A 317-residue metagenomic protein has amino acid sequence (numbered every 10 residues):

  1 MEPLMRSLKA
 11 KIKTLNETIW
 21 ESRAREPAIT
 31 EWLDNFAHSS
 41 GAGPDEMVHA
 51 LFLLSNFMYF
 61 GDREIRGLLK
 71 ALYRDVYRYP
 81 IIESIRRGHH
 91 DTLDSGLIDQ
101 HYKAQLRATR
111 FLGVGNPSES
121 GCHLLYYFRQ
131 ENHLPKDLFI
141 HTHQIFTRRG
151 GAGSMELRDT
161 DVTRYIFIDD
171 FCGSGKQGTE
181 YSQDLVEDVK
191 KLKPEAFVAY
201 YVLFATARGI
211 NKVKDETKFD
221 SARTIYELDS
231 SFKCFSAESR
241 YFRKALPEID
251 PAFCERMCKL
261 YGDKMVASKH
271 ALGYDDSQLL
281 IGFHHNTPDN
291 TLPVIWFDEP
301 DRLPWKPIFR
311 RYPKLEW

Functional and structural regions predicted by a protein language model:
M1-W317: PRPP-associated nucleotide enzymes
